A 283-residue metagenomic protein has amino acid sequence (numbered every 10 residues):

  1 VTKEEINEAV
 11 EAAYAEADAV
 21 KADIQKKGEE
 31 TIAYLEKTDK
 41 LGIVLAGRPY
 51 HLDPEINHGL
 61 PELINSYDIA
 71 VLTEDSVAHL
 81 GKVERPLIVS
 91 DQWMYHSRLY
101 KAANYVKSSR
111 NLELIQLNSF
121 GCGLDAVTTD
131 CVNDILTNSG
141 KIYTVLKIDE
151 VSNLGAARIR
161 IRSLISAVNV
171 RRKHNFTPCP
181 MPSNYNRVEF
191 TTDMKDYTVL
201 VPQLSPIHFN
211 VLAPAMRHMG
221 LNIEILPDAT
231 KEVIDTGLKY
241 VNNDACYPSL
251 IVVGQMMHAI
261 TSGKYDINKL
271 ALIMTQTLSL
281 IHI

Functional and structural regions predicted by a protein language model:
V1, D23-I24, R85-V89, A157-S166 (+1 more regions): Short, surface-exposed amphipathic charged segments that create phosphate/polyanion-binding patches used for binding
V1, I6, K107-R110, Q116-F190 (+1 more regions): Peripheral docking tails and interdomain loops at the edges of cofactor- or intermediate-handling domains
V1-L80, K173, E189-T191: A charged, amphipathic alpha-helical module
E30-L41, Y105-R110, E189-D193, I260-K269: Glycine-rich phosphate/diphosphate-binding loops that line cofactor/substrate pockets in enzymes
D39-Y95, L99-A102, I207-N242: Redox- and metal-dependent alpha/beta enzyme cores, enriched for Fe-S-associated oxidoreductases and cofactor-handling
G42-G47, L112-S119, T144-K147, T198-P202 (+2 more regions): Short glycine-rich or small-residue beta-strand-to-loop segments that form or flank ligand, phosphate, metal/Fe-S
A78-L124, D235-K264, S279: Glycine-rich, anion-gripping cofactor-binding loops and their flanking helix/strand elements in enzyme active sites
I281-I283: Conserved small/polar residues in nucleotide/adenosyl-binding loops
